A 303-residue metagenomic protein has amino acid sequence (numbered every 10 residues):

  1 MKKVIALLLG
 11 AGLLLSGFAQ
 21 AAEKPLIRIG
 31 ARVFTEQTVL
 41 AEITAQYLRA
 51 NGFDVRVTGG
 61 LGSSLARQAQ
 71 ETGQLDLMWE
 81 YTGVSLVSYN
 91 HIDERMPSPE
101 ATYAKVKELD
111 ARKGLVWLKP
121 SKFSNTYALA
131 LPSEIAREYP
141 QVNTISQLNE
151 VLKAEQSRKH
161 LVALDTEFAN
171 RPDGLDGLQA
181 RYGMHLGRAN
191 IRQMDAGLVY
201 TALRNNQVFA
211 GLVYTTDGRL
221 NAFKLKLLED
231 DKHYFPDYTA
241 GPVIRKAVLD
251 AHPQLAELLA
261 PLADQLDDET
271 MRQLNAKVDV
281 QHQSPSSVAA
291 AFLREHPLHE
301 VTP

Functional and structural regions predicted by a protein language model:
E23-E36, D54-T58, S157-L164: Short, well-ordered beta-strand elements
T35, R56-Q68, G187-T201: Short helix-initiation/N-cap motifs at beta->coil->alpha
T35-D54, Q70, G177-A180: Short, polar/charged alpha-helical segment
E36, A169-M184, P253-P303: An extracytoplasmic/periplasmic, membrane-proximal ligand-sensing/linker region
Y89-L118, N205-Q207, R219-H233: Ligand-binding "clamshell"
A101-L161, D264-D268: A conserved helix-loop-strand patch within extracytoplasmic ligand-binding domains of the periplasmic binding
Y127-R137, T239-H252: A bilobed periplasmic-binding-protein/Venus flytrap-type ligand-binding module shared by bacterial periplasmic
Q156-D230: Ligand-binding pocket segment of bilobal, Venus flytrap-like solute-binding proteins
